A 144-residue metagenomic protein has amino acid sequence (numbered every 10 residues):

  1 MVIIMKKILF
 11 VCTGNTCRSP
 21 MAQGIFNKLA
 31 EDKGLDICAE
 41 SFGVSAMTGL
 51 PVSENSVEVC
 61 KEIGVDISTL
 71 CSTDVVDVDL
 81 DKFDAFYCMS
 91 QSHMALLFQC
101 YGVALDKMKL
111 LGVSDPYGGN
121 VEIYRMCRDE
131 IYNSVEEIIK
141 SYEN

Functional and structural regions predicted by a protein language model:
V2-L80, K140-N144: Conserved active-site segments centered on acidic
A85, M89-N144: Phosphate-binding/catalytic loops
